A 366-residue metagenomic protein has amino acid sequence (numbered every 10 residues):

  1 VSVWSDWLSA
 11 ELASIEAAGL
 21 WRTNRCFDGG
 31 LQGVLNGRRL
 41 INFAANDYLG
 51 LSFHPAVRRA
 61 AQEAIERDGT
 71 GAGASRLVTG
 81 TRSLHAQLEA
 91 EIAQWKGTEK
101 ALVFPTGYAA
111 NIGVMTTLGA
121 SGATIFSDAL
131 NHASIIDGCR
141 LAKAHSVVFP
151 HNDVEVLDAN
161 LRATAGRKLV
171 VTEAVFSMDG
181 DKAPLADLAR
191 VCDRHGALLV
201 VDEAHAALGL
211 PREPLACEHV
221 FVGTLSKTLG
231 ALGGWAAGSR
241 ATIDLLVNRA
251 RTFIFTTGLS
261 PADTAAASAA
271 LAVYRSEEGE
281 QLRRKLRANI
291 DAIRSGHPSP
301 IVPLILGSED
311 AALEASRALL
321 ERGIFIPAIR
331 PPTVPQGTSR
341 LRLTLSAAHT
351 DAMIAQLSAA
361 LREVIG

Functional and structural regions predicted by a protein language model:
S2, L51, P55, R59-E63 (+5 more regions): PLP-dependent enzyme catalytic core of the Aspartate aminotransferase-like
W4-T70, A197: N-terminal "arm"/small-domain region of PLP-dependent enzymes with the aminotransferase-like
R59, E63-G107: Conserved N-terminal alpha-helix of the aminotransferase class I/II PLP-enzyme fold
V114-A133: Conserved PLP-anchoring active-site segment centered on the Schiff-base-forming lysine
V147-V201: Active-site phosphate-binding strand-loop segment of PLP-dependent enzymes
G196-A197, E213-L229, D244-N248: Conserved active-site segment immediately N-terminal to the catalytic lysine that forms the internal aldimine
T228-H297: PLP-dependent aminotransferase class I/II
E280-G323, P332-T333, G337-L341, L345-A347: Conserved PLP-binding catalytic core of the aspartate aminotransferase-like
